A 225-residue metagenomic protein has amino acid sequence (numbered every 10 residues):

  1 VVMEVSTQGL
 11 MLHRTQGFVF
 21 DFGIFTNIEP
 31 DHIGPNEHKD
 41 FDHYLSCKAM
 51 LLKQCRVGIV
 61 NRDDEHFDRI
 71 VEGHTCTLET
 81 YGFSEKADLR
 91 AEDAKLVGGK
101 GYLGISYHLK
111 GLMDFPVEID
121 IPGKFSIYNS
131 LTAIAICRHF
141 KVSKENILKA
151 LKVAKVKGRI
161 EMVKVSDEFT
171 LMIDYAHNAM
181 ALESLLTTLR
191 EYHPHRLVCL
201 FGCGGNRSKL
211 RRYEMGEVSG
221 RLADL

Functional and structural regions predicted by a protein language model:
V2, M11, F20-L171, P194: Acidic, Mg2+-coordinating active-site environments of NTP-dependent enzymes
E4, N61, L200-G202: Short beta-strand segments
S6-G17, A179-R190: Switch II of P-loop NTPase G domains
T7-Q8, D64-E65, N206: Short, internal active-site loops enriched in acidic
V156, M180-L225: Active-site beta-alpha connecting loops in nucleotide-dependent enzymes
D174: Conserved phosphate/oxyanion-binding catalytic-loop motifs
